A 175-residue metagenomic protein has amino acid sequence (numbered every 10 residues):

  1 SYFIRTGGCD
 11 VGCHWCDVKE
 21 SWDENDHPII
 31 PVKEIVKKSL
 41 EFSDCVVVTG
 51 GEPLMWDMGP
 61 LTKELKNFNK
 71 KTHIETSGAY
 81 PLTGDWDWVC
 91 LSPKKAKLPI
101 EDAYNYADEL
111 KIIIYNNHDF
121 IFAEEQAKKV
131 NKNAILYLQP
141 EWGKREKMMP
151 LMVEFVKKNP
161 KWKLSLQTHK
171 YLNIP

Functional and structural regions predicted by a protein language model:
S1-W86: Conserved Radical SAM active-site core
V36, L54-P175: Conserved AdoMet/S-adenosylmethionine-binding subsite of the radical SAM
